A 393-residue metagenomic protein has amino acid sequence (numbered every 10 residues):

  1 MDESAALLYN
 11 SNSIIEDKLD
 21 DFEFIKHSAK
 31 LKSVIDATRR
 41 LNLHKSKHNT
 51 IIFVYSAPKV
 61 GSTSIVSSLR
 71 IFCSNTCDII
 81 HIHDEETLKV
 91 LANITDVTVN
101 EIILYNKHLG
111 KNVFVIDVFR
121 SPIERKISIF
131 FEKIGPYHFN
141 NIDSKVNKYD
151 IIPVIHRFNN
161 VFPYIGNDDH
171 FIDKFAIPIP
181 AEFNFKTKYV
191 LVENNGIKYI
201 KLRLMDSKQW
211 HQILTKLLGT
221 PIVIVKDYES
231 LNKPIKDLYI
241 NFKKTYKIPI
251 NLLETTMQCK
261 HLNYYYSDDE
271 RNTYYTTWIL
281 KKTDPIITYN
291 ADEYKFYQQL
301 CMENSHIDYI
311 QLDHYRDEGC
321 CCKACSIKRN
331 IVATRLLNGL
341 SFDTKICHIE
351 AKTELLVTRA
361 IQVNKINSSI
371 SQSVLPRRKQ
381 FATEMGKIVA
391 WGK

Functional and structural regions predicted by a protein language model:
M1-T50, F296-K393: Juxtamembrane luminal stem/stalk of type II transmembrane Golgi/ER carbohydrate-processing enzymes
D2-P153, P180-N194, L202, Q372-S373 (+2 more regions): PAPS-dependent sulfotransferase catalytic domain
E3, E16-K18, I152, K233 (+5 more regions): Generic detection of intrinsically disordered/low-complexity segments and helix-coil linkers/edges
H83-T87, K133-I142, Y289-D292, Q298-M302 (+2 more regions): A short, terminal or domain-edge coil/loop segment
E86-F119, I123-D269, Y274-T283, Y297 (+7 more regions): PAPS-dependent sulfotransferase catalytic domain
